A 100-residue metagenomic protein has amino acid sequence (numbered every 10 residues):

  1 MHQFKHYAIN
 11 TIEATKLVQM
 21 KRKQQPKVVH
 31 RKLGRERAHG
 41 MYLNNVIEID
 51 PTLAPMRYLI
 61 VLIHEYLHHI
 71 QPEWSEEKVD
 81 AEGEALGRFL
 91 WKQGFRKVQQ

Functional and structural regions predicted by a protein language model:
M1-F4, A8-I12, P55-M56, V61 (+1 more regions): Low-complexity, intrinsically disordered short segments enriched for Gly/Pro and polybasic residues
H2-E48: Catalytic zinc-binding patch centered on the HExxH motif and its immediate surroundings that defines zinc-dependent
Y42-V61, I70: Short pre-active-site segment immediately N-terminal to the catalytic Zn-binding motif
E65: Walker B catalytic acidic pair
E73-Q100: Post-HExxH zinc-binding segment in Zn-dependent metallohydrolases
